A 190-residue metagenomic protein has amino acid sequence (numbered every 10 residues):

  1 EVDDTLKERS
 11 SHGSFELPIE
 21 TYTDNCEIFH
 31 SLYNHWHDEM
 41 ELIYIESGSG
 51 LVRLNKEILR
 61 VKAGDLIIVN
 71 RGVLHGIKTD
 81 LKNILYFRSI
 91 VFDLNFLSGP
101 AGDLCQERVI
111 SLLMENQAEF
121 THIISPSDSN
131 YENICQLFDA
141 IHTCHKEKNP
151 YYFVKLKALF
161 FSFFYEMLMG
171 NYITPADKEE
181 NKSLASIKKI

Functional and structural regions predicted by a protein language model:
E1-E20, K78-T143: A hydrophobic/aromatic-rich effector-binding and dimerization subdomain of bacterial HTH-type transcriptional regulators
E1-K62, L66, V73, Q106-R108 (+2 more regions): Generic protein-terminus/edge-of-domain signal
S47, R71, F92-L94: Residues immediately flanking
N70-G72, K78: Residue-level recognition of conserved beta-strand edge/terminus positions
F120-N130, H145-I190: Short, Lys/Arg-enriched, Trp-marked, Pro/Gly-tolerant hinge/linker segments that flank
